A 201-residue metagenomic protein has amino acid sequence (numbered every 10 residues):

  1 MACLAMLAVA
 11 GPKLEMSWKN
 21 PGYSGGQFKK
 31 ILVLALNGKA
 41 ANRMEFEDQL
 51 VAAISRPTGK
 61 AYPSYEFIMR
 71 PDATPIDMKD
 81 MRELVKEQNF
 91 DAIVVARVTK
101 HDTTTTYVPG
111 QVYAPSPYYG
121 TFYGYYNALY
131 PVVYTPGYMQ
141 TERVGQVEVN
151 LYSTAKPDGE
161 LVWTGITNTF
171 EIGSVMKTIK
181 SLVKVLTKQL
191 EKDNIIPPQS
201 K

Functional and structural regions predicted by a protein language model:
A2-A10: Hydrophobic h-region of N-terminal signal peptides that target proteins for export in Gram-negative bacteria
V9-K29, Y130, Y134-K201: C-terminal/domain-edge helix-coil "capping" segments
M16-P21, F46-R56, Y119-Y123, D193-P197: Short low-complexity stretches enriched in small and charged residues
K30, L36-T105, V162: N-terminal segment of the mature soluble domain
L50-S55, E83, Y113-S116, I166-E171 (+1 more regions): Short, low-complexity, polar/charged sequence segments that are solvent-exposed and flexible
R56-K60, K86-F90, Y118-Y123, I172-T178 (+1 more regions): Glycine-rich loops and low-complexity Gly/Arg-rich segments that provide flexible linkers or classic glycine-based
P75-L151: Surface-exposed short loop/turn segments
